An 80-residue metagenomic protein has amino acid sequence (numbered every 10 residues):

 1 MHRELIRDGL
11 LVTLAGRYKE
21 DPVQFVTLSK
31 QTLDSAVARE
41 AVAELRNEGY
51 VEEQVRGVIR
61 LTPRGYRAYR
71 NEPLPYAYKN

Functional and structural regions predicted by a protein language model:
H2, Q31-N47: Short amphipathic alpha-helical interaction segments
H2-Q31: Short amphipathic alpha-helical interface segments
E20-D21, E52, P75: Alpha-solenoid repeat scaffolds
P22-F25, V42, K79: A composition-biased, non-transmembrane "mature-region" signal
R46-R56: A short, conserved structural fragment
G57-P63: Minor-groove-contacting beta-hairpin "wing" of winged helix-turn-helix DNA-binding domains
P63-N80: Short, amphipathic alpha-helical interaction segments positioned at domain boundaries
